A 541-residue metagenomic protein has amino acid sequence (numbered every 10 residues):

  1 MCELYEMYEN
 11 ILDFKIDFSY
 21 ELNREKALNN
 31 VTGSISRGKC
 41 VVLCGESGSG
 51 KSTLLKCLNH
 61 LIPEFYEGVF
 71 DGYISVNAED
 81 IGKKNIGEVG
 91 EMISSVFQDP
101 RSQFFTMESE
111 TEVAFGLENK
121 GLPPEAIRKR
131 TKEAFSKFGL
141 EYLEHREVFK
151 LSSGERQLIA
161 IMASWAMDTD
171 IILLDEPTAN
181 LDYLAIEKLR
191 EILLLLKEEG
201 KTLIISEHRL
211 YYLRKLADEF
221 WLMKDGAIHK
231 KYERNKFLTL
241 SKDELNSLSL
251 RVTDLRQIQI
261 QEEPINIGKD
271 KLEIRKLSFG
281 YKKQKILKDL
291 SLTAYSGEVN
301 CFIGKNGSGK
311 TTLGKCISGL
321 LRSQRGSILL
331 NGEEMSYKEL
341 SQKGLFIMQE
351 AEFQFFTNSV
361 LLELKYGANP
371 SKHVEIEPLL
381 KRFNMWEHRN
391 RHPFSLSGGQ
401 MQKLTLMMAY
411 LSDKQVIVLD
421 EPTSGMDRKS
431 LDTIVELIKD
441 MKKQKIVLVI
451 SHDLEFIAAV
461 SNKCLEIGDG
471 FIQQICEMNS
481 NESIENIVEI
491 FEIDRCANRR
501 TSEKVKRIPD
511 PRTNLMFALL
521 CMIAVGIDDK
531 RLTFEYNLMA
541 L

Functional and structural regions predicted by a protein language model:
N59, S318: Helix-to-loop junction immediately C-terminal to a conserved catalytic motif
Y73-E88, S327-L340: ABC ATPase NBD Q-loop/coupling interface
E125-L143, H373-H388: Conserved ABC ATPase "signature" region
E147-L151, E155, H392-L396: Conserved ABC ATPase signature
S164-W165, Y410: ABC ATPase C-loop
I172-D175, I417-D420: Catalytic Walker B motif of ABC-type/P-loop ATPase nucleotide-binding domains
D182, D427: ABC-family nucleotide-binding domains
E207-H208, S451-H452: H-loop/switch region of ABC-family ATPase nucleotide-binding domains
